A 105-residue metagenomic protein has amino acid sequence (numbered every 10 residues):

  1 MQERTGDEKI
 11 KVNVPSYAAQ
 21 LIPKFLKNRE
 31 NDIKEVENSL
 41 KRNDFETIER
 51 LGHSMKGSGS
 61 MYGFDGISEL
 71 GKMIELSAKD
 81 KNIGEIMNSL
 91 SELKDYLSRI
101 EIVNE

Functional and structural regions predicted by a protein language model:
M1-E105: Two-component system phosphorelay core
